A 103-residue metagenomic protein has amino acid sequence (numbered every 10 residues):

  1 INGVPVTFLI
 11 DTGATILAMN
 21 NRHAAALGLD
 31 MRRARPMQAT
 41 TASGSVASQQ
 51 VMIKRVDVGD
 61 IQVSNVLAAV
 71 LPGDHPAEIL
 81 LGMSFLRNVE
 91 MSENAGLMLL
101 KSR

Functional and structural regions predicted by a protein language model:
I1-R103: Pepsin/retropepsin-fold aspartyl endopeptidases
